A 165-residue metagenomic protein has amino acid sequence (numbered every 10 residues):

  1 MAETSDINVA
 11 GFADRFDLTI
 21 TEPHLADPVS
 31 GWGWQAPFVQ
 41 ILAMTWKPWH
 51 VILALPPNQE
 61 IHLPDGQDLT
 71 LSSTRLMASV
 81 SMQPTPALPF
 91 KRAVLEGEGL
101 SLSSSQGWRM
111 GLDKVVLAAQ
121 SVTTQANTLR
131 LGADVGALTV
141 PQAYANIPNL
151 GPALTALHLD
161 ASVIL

Functional and structural regions predicted by a protein language model:
A2-T128, G136-T139: N-terminal beta-strand/beta-hairpin edge segment
L131: Catalytic-site microenvironment of enzymes that process N-acetyl-hexosamine-containing cell-wall polysaccharides
V140-Y144: Outer-membrane beta-barrel proteins
N146-L165: Solvent-exposed beta-strand/coil patches in large extracellular/periplasmic or lumenal scaffold regions
